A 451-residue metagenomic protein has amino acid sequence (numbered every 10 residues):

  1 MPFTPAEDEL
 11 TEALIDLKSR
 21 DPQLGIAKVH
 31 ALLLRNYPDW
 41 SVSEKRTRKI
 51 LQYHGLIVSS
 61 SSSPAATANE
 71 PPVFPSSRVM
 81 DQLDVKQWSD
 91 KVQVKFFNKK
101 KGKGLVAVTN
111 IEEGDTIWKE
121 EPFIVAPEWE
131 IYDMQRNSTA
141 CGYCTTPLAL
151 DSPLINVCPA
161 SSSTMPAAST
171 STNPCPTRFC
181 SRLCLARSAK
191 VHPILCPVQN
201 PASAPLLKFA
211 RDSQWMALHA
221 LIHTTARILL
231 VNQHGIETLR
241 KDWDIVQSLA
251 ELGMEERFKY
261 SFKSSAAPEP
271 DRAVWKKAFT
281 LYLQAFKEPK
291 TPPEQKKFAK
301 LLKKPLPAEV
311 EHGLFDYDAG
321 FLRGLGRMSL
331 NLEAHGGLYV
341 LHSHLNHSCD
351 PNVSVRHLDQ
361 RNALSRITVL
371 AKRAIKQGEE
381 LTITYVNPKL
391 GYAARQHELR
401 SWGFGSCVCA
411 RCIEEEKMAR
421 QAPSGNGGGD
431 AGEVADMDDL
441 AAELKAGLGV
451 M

Functional and structural regions predicted by a protein language model:
M1-M451: Short alpha-helical interaction motifs and adjacent low-complexity tails used for partner binding in regulatory proteins
